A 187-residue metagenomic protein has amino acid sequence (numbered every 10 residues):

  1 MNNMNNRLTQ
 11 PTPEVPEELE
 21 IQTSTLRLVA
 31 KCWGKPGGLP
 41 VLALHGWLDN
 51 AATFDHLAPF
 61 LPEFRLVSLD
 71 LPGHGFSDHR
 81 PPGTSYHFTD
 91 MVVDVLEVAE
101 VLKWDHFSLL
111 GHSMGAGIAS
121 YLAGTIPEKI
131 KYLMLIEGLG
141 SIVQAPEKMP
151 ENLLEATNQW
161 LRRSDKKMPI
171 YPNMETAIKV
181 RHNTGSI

Functional and structural regions predicted by a protein language model:
M1-V41, P62-R65, W104-D105, G140-S141: Alpha/beta-hydrolase fold catalytic core
T23-S24, V67-L110, M114, P146: Active-site loop/oxyanion-hole signature of alpha/beta-hydrolase fold enzymes
K31-H79: Conserved HGGG/HGGXW glycine-rich cap/lid loop of the alpha/beta-hydrolase fold
G46, S108, S113, G117 (+2 more regions): Short catalytic micro-motifs in class I SAM-dependent methyltransferases
A58, A99, L122-A123: A conserved amphipathic alpha-helix that caps or lines the catalytic cleft of carbohydrate- and lipid-modifying enzymes
H112, I142, N183-I187: Preference for well-ordered, secondary-structure-rich cores of eukaryotic proteins
Y121-G124, K131-N173: Flexible "cap/lid" loop of the alpha/beta hydrolase fold
D165-I187: Conserved alpha/beta-hydrolase catalytic His-Asp/Glu region
